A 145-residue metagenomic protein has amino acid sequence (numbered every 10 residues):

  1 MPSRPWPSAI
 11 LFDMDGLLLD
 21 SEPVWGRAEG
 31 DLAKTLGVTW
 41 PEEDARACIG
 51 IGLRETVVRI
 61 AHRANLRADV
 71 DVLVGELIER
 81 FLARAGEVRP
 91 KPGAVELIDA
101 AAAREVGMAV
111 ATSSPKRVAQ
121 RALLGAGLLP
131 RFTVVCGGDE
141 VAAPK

Functional and structural regions predicted by a protein language model:
P2-A47: Active-site neighborhood of HAD-like aspartate-dependent phosphohydrolases
S8, A100, G107, T133-V134: Structural signature of beta-strand start/N-cap positions in the alpha/beta core of ABC transporter nucleotide-binding
V24, E55, E96, K116-V118: Short alpha-helical
E29, V57, A94, A119-L123 (+1 more regions): Hydrophobic packing residues within well-ordered alpha-helices of enzyme cores
G30-A33, G52-L66, A122: Helix-loop "lid/cap" segments that line or gate small-molecule binding pockets
T39, R59-E96, R104: Metal-dependent phosphoesterase signature
C48-G52, E76, P92-G93, S114 (+1 more regions): Short beta->alpha linker loops
E87, A109, P115-K145: Substrate-recognition "cap/lid" segment bordering the active-site pocket of phosphatases
